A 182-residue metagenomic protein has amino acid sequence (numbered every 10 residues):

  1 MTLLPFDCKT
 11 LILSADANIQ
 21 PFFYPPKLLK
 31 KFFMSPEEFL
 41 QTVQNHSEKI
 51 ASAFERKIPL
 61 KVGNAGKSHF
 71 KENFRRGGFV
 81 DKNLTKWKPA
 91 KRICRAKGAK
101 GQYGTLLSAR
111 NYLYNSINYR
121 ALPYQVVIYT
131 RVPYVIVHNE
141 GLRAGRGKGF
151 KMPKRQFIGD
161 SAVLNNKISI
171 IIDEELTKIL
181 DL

Functional and structural regions predicted by a protein language model:
T2-L182: Short, Lys/Arg-rich flexible segments
